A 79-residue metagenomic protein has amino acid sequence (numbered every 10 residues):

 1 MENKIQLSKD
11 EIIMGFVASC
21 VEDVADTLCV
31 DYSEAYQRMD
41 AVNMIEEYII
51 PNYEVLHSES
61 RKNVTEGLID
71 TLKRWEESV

Functional and structural regions predicted by a protein language model:
M1-V79: C-terminal alpha-helical interaction appendages
